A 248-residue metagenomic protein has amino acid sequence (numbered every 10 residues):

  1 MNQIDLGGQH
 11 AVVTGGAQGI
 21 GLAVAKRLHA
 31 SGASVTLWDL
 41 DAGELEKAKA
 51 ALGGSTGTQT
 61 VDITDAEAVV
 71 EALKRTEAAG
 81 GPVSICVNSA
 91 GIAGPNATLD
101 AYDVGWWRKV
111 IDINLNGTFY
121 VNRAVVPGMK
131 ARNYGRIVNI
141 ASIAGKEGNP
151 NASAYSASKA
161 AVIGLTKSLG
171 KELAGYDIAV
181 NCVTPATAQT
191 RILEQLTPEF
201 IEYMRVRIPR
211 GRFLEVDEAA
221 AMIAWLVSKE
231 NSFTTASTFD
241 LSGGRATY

Functional and structural regions predicted by a protein language model:
M1-D5, A93-N96, E147, A224 (+1 more regions): Short C-terminal tail/terminal secondary-structure segment of NAD(P)H-dependent dehydrogenase/reductase domains
A42-G43, T60-A72, V104, D217: The beta1-alpha1 cofactor-binding region of Rossmann-like NAD(H)/NADP(H)-dependent oxidoreductases
S84, D100-F119, Y134, V138 (+2 more regions): Catalytic Tyr-X3-Lys loop
A97-L99, D103-I111, L193, F200 (+1 more regions): Substrate-binding pocket helix/loop in short-chain dehydrogenase/reductase
F119, Y134, I178, R212-L241 (+1 more regions): C-terminal substrate-recognition "lid" of short-chain dehydrogenase/reductases
N122, S158, T166: Active-site helix of classical SDR
P127, K171-G175, S232: Alpha-helical segment proximal to the catalytic Tyr-Lys
S142: Residue(s) in the substrate-gating loop at a strand-loop-helix junction that position the organic substrate next
